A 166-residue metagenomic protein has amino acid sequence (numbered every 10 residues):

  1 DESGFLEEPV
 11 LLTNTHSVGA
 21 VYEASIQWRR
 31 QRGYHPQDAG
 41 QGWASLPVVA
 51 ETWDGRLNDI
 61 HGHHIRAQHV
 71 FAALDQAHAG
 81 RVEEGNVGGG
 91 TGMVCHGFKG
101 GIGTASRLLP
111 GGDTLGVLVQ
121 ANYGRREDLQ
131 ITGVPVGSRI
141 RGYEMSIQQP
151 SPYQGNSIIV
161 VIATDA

Functional and structural regions predicted by a protein language model:
D1-A166: Alpha/propeptide regions of enzymes that mature by internal proteolysis
